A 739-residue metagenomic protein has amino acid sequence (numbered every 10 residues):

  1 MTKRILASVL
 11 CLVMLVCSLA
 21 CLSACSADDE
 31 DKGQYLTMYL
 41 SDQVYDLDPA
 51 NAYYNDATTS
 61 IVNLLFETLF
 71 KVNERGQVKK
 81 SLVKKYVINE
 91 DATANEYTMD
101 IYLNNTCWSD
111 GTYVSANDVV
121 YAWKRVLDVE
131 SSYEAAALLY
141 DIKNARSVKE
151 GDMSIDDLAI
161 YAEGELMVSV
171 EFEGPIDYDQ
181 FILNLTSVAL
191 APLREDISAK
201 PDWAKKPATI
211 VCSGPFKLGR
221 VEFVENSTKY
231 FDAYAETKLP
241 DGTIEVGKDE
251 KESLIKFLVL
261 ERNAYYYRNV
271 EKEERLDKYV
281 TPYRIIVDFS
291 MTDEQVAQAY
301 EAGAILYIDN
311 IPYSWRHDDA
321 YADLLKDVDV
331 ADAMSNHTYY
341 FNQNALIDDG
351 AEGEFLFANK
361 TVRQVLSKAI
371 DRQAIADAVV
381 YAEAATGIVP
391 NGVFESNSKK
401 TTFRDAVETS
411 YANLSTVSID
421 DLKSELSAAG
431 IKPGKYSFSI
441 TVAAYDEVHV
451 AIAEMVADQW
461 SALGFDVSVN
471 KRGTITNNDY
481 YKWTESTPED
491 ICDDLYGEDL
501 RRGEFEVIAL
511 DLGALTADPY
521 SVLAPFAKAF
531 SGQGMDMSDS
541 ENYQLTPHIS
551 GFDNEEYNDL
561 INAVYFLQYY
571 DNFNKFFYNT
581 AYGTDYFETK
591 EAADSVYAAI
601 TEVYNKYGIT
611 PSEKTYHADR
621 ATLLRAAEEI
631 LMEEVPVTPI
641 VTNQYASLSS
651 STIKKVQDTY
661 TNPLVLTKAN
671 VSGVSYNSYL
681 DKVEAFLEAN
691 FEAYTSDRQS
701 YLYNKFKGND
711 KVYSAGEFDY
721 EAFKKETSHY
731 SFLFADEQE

Functional and structural regions predicted by a protein language model:
S18-G33: Sec-dependent signal peptide cleavage junction
Y39-A92, V211: N-terminal lobe/hinge region of extracytoplasmic solute-binding protein
K85-L138, S169, F355-A358, R363-V365 (+1 more regions): Aromatic- and charge-enriched surface segment that lines or borders ligand/interaction sites
I176, L183-R284, E294, Y679-A693 (+3 more regions): Gly/Pro-rich hinge or "lid" segments in bacterial periplasmic/extracellular proteins
V221-E225, G247-E261, I286-D348: Extracellular/periplasmic solute-recognition and catalytic clefts
E236-K248, K256-E261, L356-N470, G673-K707: Append "and occasionally in soluble cytosolic enzymes with long acidic Gly/Pro-rich linkers
P312-S418, A444, M537-E541, T546-E555 (+1 more regions): Local pocket/hinge segments that shape ligand/substrate recognition
Q364, K368, R372, A376-V379 (+5 more regions): Extracytoplasmic/peripheral linker and loop segments enriched in polar/acidic and small residues with frequent Thr/Pro
